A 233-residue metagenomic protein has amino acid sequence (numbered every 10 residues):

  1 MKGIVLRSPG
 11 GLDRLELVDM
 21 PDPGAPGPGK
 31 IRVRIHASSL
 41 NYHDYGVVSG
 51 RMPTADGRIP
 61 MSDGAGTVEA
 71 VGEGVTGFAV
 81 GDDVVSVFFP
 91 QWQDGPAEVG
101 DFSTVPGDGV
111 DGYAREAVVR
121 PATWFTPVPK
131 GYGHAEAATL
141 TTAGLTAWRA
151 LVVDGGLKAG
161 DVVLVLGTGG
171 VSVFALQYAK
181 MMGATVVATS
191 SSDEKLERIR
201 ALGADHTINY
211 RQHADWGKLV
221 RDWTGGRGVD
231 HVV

Functional and structural regions predicted by a protein language model:
M1, G160-D161, T185: Nucleotide donor/acceptor-binding cores
G10-L17, Y42-D44: Short N-terminal binding/cap micro-motifs at the start of the first secondary-structure element
P21-S38, V48-Q93, D111, P129-G131: Glycine-rich beta-strand-centered segment in the early N-terminal region that forms part of a ligand/cofactor-binding
A65-T67, D82-D83, A117, V162 (+1 more regions): Residue-level marker of beta-strand positions
F88-L166: NAD(P)H dinucleotide-binding glycine-rich loop of Rossmann-like/cofactor-binding domains, especially the beta1-alpha1
V165-T168, K180-V233: Adenosine-nucleotide cofactor-binding segment
S172-V173: N-terminal Rossmann-fold NAD(P) dinucleotide-binding loop
